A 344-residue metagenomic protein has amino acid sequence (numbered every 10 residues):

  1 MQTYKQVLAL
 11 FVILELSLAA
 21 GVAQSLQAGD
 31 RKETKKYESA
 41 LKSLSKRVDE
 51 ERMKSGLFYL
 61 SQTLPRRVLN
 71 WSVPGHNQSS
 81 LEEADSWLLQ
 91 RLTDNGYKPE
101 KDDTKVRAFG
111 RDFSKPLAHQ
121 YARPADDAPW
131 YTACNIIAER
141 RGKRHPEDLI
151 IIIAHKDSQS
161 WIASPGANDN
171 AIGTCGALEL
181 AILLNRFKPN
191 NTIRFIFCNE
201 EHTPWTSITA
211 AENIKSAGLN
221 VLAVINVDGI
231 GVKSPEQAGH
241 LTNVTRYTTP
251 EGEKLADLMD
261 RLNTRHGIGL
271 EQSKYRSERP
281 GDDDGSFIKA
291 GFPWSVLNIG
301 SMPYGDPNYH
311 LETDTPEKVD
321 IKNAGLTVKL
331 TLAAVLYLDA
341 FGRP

Functional and structural regions predicted by a protein language model:
A9-A19: Bacterial N-terminal signal peptides
L26-S80, N95, D157-S158, Y304-E312: N-terminal capping segment at the start of a domain
K36-S43, R52-S55, Y59, S79-D94 (+8 more regions): Extracytoplasmic/secreted proteins, especially bacterial periplasmic and envelope-associated proteins
E38-V48, R66-E82, R123-D127, Q159-N170 (+5 more regions): Second-shell loop/turn segments in exported
R47, K101-D103, K233-P344: Active-site-adjacent substrate-binding region of metalloamidase/peptidase-like peptide-processing proteins
S55, Q62-E139: A non-catalytic alpha/beta surface segment that caps or lines the substrate-entry region of metallo-dependent hydrolase
R66-R67, K98, K105-A108, K143-H145 (+6 more regions): Solvent-exposed loop/turn segments at secondary-structure junctions within structured extracellular/periplasmic domains
T132-C134, S158-K254, L258, L262 (+1 more regions): Acidic/histidine-rich catalytic neighborhood of metal-dependent amide-processing enzymes
